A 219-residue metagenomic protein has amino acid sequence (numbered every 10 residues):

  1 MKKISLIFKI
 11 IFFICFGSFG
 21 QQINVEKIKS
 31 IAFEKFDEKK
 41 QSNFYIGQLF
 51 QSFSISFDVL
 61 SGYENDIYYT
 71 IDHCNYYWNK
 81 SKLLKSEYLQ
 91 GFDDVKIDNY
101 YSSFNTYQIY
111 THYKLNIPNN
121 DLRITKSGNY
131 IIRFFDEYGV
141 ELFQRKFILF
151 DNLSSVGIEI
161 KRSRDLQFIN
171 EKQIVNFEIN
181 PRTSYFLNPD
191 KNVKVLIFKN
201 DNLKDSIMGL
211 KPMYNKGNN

Functional and structural regions predicted by a protein language model:
M1-I23: Bacterial Sec-dependent N-terminal signal peptides
V25, L149-K172: Low-complexity, Pro/Ser/Thr- and charge-rich linker/hinge segments at domain boundaries
S30-H73, F168-P181: Contiguous beta-strand segments within globular domains
S61-N65, R123-I124, S184-D190: A short beta-turn/strand-edge loop motif at beta-sheet boundaries
Y69-I71, G128-F134, N219: Short, aromatic- and glycine-rich surface loops/edge beta-strands on solvent-exposed regions
I109-L122, S127, I132-F134: Ligand-binding face of N-terminal immunoglobulin V-set domains in extracellular IgSF glycoproteins
K126-Y138, K194-N200: Internal, hydrophobic beta-strand segments that form the core of beta-sheet-rich folds
L196-N219: Long, internal scaffold/assembly segments composed of regular secondary structure
